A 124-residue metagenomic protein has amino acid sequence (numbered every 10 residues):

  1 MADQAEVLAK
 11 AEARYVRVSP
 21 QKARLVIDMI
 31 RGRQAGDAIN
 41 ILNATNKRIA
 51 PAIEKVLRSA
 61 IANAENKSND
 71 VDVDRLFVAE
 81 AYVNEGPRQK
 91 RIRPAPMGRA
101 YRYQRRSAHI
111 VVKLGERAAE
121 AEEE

Functional and structural regions predicted by a protein language model:
M1-P20, R24-M29, R33-E124: Structured, basic alpha/beta domains of bacterial-type, RNA-associated proteins
